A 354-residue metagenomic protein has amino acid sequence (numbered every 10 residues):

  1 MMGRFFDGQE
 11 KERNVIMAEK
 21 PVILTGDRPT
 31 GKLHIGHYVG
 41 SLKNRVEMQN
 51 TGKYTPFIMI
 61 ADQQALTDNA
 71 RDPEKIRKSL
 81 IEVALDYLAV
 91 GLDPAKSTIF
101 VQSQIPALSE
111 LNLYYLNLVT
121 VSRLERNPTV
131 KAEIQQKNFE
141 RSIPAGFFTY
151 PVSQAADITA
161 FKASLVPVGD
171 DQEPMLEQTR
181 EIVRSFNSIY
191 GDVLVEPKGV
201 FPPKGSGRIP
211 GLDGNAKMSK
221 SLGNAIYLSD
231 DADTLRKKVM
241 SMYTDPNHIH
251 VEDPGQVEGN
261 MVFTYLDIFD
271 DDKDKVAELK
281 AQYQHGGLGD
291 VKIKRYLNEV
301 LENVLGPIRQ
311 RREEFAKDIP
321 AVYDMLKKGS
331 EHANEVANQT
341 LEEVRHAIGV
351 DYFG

Functional and structural regions predicted by a protein language model:
M1-I16: Short, Lys/Arg-enriched N-terminal segments with co-localized hydrophobic residues within the first ~10-30 amino acids
A18-A156, E313: N-terminal Rossmann-like or analogous alpha/beta NTP/dinucleotide-binding catalytic cores that position adenine
R28, Q64-A65, F161-V166, G223 (+1 more regions): A broad detector of the eukaryotic-type serine/threonine protein kinase catalytic domain
L33-V39, F57, R71-S79, A95 (+6 more regions): Structured ligand/cofactor/substrate-binding pocket environments in proteins
A84, G91, V119-R123, A163 (+2 more regions): A generic secondary-structure signal for well-formed alpha-helical elements
V121-E125, A160-P167, D270-L279, R309: Short helix-capping/linker segments at secondary-structure and domain boundaries
P174, R180-G354: Conserved nucleotide- and phosphate/pyrophosphate-binding catalytic cores in adenylate/nucleotidyl-handling enzymes
